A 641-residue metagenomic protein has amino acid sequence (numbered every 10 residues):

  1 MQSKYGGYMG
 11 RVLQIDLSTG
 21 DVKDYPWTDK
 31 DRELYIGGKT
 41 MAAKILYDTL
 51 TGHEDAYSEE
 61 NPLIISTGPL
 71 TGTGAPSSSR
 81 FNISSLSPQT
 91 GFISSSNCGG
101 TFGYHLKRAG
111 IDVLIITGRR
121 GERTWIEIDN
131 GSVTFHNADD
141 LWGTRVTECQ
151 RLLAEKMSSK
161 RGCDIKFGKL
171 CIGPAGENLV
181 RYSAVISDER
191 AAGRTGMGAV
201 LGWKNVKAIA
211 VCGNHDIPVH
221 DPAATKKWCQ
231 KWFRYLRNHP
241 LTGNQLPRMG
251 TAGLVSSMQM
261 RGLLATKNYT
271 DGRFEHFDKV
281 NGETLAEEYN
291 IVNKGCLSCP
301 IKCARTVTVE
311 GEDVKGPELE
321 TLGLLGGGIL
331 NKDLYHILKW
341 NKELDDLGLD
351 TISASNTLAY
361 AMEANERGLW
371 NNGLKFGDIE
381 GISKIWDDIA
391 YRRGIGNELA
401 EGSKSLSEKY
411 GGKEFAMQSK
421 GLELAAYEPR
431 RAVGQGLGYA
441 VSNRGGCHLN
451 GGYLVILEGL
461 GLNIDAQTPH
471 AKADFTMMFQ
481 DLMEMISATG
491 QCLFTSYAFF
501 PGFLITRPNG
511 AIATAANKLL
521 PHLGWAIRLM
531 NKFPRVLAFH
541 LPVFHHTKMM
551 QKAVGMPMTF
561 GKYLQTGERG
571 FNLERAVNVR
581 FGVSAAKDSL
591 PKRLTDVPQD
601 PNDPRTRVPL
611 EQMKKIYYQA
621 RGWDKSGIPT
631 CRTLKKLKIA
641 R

Functional and structural regions predicted by a protein language model:
M1-R194, G198, W203-G243, P247-R273 (+2 more regions): Protein-protein interaction/assembly regions in multi-subunit complexes
S79, M157-T195, L201-R641: Extended C-terminal regions of large enzymes
